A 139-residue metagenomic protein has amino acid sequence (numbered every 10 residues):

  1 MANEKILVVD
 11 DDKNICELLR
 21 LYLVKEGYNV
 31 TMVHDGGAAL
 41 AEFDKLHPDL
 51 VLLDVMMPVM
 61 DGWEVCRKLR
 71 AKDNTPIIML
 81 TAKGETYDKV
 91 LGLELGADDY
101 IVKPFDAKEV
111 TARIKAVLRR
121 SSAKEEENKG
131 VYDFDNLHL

Functional and structural regions predicted by a protein language model:
E4-K5, A116-L139: Short, Lys/Arg-enriched segments at the junction into DNA-binding effector domains of transcriptional regulators
E17-K25: Charged docking surfaces used in two-component/phosphorelay signaling
G27-H34, E42: Short hydrophobic/Thr-rich beta-strand motif most characteristic of the beta2 strand and flanking loop of CheY-like
H34-A38, D61-E64, D88: Acidic catalytic/metal-coordinating carboxylates
L46-L52: Active-site beta3 strand of CheY-like receiver
D54, T81: Active-site residues of response regulator receiver
M57: Receiver (REC) domain active-site loop signature in two-component systems and cognate sites in sensor histidine kinases
